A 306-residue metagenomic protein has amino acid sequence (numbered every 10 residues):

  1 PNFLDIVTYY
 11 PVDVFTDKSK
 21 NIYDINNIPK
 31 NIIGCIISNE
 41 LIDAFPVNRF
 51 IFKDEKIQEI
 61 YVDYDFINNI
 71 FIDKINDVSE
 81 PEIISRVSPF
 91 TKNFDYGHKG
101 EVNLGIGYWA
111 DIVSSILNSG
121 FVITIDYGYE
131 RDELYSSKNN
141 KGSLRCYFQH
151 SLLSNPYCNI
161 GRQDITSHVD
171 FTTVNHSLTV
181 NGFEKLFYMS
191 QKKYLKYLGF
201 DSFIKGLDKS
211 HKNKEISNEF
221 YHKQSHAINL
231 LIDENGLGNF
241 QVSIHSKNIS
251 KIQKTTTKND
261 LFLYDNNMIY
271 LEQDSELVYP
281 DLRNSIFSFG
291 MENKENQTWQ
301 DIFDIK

Functional and structural regions predicted by a protein language model:
P1-I28, K247-N248, N293-I305: SAM cofactor-binding core of SAM-dependent methyltransferases, primarily the Rossmann-like beta-alpha-beta module
Y10-V12, I37, I123, S243: Hydrophobic/aromatic beta-strand patches that form the interior of the parallel beta-sheet core in alpha/beta enzyme
T16, I42, Y129: Short, glycine/acidic-enriched loop or turn micro-motifs at the edges of active sites
S19, P46, Q253: Short acidic, gly/pro-rich beta-turn/loop elements at beta-sheet edges and active-site/ligand-binding grooves
S19-D24, K30, K212-E219: Intrinsically disordered, low-complexity coil segments
I22-D54, Y96-L104, Y108, I112-I123: A short SAM/SAH-binding and catalytic strip from SAM-dependent methyltransferases
G34-S85, S137-Y147: A mobile, often basic/glycine-rich helix-loop segment that functions as the active-site lid/recognition loop
S85-K306: Long, Lys/Arg- and hydrophobic-enriched amphipathic alpha-helices
